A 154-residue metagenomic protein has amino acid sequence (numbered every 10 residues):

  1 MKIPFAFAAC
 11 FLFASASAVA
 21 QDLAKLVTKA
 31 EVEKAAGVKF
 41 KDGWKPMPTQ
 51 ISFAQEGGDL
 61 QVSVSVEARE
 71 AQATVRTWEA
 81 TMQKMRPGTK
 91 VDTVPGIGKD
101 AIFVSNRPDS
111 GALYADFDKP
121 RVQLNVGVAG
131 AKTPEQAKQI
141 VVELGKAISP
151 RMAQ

Functional and structural regions predicted by a protein language model:
M1-P4: Positively charged n-region of N-terminal signal peptides that target proteins for export
A6-F7, E33, T93: Intrinsically disordered and other compositionally biased segments
A6-S15: Bacterial N-terminal signal peptides
A16-A20: Sec/Tat signal peptide C-region and signal peptidase I cleavage site
Q21-K39: Short N-terminal segments immediately surrounding and downstream of signal-peptide cleavage
D22, T89-Q154: A short, solvent-exposed beta-edge/loop patch
T28-E31, T74, W78, A137-L144 (+1 more regions): Stable alpha-helical elements in mature extracytoplasmic
K39-N106: Short, solvent-exposed recognition patches
